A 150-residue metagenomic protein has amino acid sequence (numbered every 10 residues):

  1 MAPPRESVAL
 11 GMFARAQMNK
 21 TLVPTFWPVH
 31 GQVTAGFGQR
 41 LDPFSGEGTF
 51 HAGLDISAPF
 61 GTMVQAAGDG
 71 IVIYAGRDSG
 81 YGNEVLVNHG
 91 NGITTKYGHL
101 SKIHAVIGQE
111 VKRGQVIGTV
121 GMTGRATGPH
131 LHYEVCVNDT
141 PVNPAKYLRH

Functional and structural regions predicted by a protein language model:
M1-Q32: Non-catalytic extracellular/periplasmic "stalk" and linker regions immediately N-terminal to catalytic or recognition
T25-H150: Catalytic cores of peptidoglycan-degrading enzymes
